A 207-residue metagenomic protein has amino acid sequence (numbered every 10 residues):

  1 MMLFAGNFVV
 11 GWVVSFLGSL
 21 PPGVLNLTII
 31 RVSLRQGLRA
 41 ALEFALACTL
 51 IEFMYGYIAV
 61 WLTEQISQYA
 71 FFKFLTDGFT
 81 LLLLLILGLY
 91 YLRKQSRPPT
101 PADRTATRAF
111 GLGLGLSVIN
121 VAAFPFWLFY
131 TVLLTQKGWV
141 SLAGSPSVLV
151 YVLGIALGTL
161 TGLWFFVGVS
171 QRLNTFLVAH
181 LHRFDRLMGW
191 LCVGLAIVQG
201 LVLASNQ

Functional and structural regions predicted by a protein language model:
L3-F74, F129-V150: Juxtamembrane transmembrane-helix termini in multi-pass membrane transport proteins
V9-V14, F44, L82, L112-G115 (+2 more regions): Short alpha-helical transmembrane interface motifs in multi-pass membrane proteins
F16-V24, I119-F124, L163: Short helix-coil transition sites and intra-membrane helix breaks within transmembrane domains of multi-pass
L25-I29, L62, G88, W127-Y130 (+4 more regions): Hydrophobic/aromatic residues in alpha-helical transmembrane segments
L38-G111, V169, F176: Membrane helix-loop-helix hairpins that form the core translocation module of multi-pass transporters
I51-E52, A106-F124, D185-G194: Small-residue-rich segments of transmembrane alpha-helices in multi-pass membrane proteins, especially helix faces
I58-V60, V118-F129, C192-Q207: Hydrophobic alpha-helical transmembrane segments in multi-pass integral membrane proteins
Y69-P99, V150, I155-F166, L177-Q207: Selective transmembrane alpha-helices of multi-pass membrane proteins
